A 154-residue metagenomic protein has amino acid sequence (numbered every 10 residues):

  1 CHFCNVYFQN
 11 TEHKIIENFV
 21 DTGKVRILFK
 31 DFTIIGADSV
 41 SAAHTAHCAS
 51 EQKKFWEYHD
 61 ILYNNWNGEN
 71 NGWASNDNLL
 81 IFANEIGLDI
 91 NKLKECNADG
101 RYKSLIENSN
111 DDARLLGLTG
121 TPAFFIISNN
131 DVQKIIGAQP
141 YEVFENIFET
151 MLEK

Functional and structural regions predicted by a protein language model:
H2-N84, T119: Structural alpha/beta surface segment adjacent to cysteine/selenocysteine redox centers across thiol/disulfide enzymes
V6-E12, I16-E17, N71, L80-K154: C-terminal cap of thioredoxin/glutaredoxin-like
